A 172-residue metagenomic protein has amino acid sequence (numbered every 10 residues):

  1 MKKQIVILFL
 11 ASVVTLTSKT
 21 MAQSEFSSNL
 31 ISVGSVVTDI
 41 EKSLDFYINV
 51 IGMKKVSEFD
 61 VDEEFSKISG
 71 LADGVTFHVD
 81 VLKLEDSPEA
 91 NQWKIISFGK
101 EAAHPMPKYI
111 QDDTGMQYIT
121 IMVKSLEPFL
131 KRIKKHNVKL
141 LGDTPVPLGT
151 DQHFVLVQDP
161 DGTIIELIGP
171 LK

Functional and structural regions predicted by a protein language model:
M1-Q4: Positively charged n-region of N-terminal signal peptides that target proteins for export
I7-T15: Bacterial N-terminal signal peptides
M21-K42, F59-V61, F65, L71-A72 (+2 more regions): N-terminal beta-strand motif that seeds the catalytic metal site of vicinal oxygen chelate
L30-S32, V50, F77-V79, M116-Y118 (+1 more regions): Extracellular structured ligand-interaction cores
V36-A90, L148: Core segments of cupin and vicinal oxygen chelate
V37-K42, V56, E89-A90, I96-I164: Vicinal oxygen chelate
L82-S87, V157-P160, P170: Active-site beta-strand termini and strand-to-loop segments that position acidic
L167: Conserved SAM-binding loop
